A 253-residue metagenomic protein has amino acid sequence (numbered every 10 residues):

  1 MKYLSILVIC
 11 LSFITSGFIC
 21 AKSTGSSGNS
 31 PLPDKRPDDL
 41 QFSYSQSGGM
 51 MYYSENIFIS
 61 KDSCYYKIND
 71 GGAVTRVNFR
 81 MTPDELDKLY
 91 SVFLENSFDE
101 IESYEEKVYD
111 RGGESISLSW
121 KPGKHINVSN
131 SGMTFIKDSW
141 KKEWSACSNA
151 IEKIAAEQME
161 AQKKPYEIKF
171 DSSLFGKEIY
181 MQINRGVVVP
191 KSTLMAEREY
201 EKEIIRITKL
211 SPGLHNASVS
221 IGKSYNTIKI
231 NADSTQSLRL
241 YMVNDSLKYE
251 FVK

Functional and structural regions predicted by a protein language model:
M1-P31: Bacterial Sec-dependent N-terminal signal peptides
C20-G49, G71, D99-P165: Short, well-ordered, aromatic-rich surface patches in folded extracellular/luminal domains
G25-G28, P83-E105, E201-E203: Charged, amphipathic alpha-helical segments
S47-M51, I168-Y180: Structural motif
L174-T193: Short, ordered, surface-exposed loop/turn motifs in non-cytosolic proteins
I205-I207, S211-K223: A short, solvent-exposed beta-strand micro-motif common in secreted/extracellular proteins
I221-K248: Structured interaction patches on ligand/partner-binding surfaces of diverse proteins
